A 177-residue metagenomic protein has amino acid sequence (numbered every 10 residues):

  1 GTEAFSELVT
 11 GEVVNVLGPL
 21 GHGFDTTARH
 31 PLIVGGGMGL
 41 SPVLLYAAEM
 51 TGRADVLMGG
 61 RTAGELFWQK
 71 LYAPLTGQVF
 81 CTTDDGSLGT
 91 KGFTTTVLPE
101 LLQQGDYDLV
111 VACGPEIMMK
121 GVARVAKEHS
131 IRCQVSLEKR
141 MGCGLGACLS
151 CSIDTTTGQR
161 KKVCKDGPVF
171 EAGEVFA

Functional and structural regions predicted by a protein language model:
G1-L32: FAD-binding FR-type
T2-F5, G23-D25, S41, D85 (+3 more regions): Residues at secondary-structure transition points
L17, V34-G35, L57-G59, C113 (+1 more regions): Short beta-strand segments
H22-C81: Hydrophobic, well-structured mid-protein blocks that either form specific transmembrane helices
T62-A177: Reductase modules of NAD(P)H-dependent flavoproteins
